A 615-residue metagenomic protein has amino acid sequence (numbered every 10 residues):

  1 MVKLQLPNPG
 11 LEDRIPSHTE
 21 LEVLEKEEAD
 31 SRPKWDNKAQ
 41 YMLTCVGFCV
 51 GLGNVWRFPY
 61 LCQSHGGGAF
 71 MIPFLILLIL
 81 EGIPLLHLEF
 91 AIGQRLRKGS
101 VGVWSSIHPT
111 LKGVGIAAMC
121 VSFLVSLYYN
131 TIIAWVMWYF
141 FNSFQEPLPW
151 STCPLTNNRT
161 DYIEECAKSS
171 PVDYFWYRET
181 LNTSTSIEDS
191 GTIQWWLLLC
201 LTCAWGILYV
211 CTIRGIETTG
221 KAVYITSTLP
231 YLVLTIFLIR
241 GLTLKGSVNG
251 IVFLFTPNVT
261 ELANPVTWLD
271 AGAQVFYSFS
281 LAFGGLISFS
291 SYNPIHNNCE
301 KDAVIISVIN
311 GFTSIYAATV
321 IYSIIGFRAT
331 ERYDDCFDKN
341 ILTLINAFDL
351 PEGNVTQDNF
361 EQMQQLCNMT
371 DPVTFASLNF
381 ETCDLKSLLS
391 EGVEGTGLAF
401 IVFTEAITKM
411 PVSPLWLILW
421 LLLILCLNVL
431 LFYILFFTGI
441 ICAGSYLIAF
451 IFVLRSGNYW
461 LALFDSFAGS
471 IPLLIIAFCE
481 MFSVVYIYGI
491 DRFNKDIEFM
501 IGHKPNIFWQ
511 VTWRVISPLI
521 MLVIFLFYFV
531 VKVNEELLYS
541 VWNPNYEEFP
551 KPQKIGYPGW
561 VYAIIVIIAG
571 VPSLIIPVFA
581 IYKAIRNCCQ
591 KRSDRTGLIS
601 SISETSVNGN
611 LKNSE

Functional and structural regions predicted by a protein language model:
V2-W35, G220-F450, L454-S466, P572 (+2 more regions): Membrane-embedded translocation segments of transport machinery
V2-W56, L85-F90, S100, G113 (+3 more regions): Membrane-interface "cap" regions at the ends of multi-pass membrane proteins
T19-L24, R57-M71, L85-I116, V136-P154 (+7 more regions): Flexible loop linkers connecting adjacent transmembrane helices in multi-pass alpha-helical membrane transporters
Q40-I76, H87, T212-T218, G285-I295 (+4 more regions): Transmembrane helix-boundary motif of multi-pass solute transporters/channels
L43-G53, V125, N130, E164-A167 (+10 more regions): Hydrophobic, membrane-embedded alpha-helices of multi-pass small-molecule transporters
P59-L77, S106-P109, E217-T226, L269 (+8 more regions): Transmembrane helix-loop boundary segments of multi-pass membrane transporters
Y129, F450-F452, A462-V485, P505-G597 (+2 more regions): A generic transmembrane alpha-helix motif of multi-pass inner-membrane proteins
N130-D189, S247-E261, R328-T404, A477 (+2 more regions): Extracellular/lumenal N-termini and interhelical loops of multi-pass eukaryotic membrane proteins
